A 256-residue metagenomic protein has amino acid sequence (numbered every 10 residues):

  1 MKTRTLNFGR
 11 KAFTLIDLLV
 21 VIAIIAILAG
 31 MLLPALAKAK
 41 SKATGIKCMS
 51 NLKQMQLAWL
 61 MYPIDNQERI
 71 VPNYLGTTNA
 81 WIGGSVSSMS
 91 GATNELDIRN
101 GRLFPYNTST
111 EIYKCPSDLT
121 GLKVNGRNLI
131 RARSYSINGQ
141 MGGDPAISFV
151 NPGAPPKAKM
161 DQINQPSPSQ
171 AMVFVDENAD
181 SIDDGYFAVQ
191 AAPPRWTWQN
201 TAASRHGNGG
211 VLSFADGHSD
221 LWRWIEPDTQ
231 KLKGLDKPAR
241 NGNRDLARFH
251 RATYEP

Functional and structural regions predicted by a protein language model:
M1-G9: N-terminal secretory signal peptides that target proteins for export/translocation
K2, F13-V20, A29, L57 (+2 more regions): Generic hydrophobic-segment detector
T5, S41-A43, L57: Intrinsically disordered, low-complexity segments enriched in glycine/proline and serine/threonine
G9-K40: N-terminal single-pass transmembrane signal-anchor helix
A23, I27-L28, T44-K47, G209: Conserved acidic
M31, K40-N51: Juxtamembrane interface helices immediately C-terminal to a transmembrane segment
I46-P256: Short, well-structured segments within or immediately adjacent to enzyme catalytic domains that line ligand-binding
